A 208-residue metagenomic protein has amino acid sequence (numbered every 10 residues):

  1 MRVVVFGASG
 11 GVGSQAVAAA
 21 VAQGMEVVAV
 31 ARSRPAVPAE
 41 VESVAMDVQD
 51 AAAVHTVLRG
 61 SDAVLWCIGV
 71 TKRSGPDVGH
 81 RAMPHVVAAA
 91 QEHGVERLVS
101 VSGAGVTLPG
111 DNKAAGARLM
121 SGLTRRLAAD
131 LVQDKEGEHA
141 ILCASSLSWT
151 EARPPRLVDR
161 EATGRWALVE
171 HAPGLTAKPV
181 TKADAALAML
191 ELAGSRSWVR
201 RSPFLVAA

Functional and structural regions predicted by a protein language model:
V3-Q23: N-terminal Rossmann NAD(P)H-binding glycine-rich loop of SDR-like oxidoreductase domains
V4, V28, T150: Conserved beta-strand positions in the Rossmann-like core of class I SAM-dependent methyltransferases
V30-P35, D47-V48: N-terminal Rossmann-fold cofactor-binding loop
E42-D62: Conserved Rossmann-fold cofactor-binding substructure of NAD(P)-dependent oxidoreductases
T71-L98, G137: NAD(P)-cofactor binding segment of oxidoreductase domains
M83, A152, V180-L190: Substrate-positioning beta->alpha
L108, N112, E161-W166, L192-R201: Glycine/proline-rich active-site loop of Rossmann-fold NAD(P)-dependent oxidoreductases
H139-E161: Conserved beta-loop-beta element that borders a ligand/cofactor-binding pocket
